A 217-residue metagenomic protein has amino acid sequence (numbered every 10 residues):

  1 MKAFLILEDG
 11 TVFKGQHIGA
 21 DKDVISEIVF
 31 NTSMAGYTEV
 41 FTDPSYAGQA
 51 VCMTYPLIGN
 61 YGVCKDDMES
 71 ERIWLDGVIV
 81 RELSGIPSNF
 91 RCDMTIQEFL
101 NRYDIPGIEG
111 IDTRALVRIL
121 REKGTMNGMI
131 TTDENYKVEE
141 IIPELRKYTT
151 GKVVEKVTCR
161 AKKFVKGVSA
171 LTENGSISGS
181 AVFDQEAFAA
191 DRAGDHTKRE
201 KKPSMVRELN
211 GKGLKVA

Functional and structural regions predicted by a protein language model:
M1-A217: RNA-binding accessory domains that recognize and position tRNA/RNA substrates
